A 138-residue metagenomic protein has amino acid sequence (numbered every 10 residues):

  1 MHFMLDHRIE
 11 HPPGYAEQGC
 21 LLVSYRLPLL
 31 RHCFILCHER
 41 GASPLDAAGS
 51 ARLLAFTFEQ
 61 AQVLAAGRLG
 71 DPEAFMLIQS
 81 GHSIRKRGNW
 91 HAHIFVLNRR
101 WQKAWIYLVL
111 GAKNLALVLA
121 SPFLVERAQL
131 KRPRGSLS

Functional and structural regions predicted by a protein language model:
M1-S138: HIT superfamily nucleotide-processing domains
